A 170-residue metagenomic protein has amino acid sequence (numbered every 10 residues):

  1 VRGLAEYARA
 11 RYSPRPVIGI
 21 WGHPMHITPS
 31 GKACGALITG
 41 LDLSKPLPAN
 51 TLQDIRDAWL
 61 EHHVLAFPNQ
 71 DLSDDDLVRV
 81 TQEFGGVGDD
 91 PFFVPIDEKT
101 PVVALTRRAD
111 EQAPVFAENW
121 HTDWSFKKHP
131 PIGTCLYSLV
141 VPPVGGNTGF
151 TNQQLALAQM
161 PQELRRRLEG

Functional and structural regions predicted by a protein language model:
V1, V17-I20: Short hydrophobic transmembrane-like helices used for membrane targeting/insertion
Y7, Y12-S13, I20-W21: Short, positively charged and aromatic/hydrophobic N-terminal segments
W21-G170: Non-heme Fe(II) oxygenase catalytic core, chiefly the N-lobe of the double-stranded beta-helix
